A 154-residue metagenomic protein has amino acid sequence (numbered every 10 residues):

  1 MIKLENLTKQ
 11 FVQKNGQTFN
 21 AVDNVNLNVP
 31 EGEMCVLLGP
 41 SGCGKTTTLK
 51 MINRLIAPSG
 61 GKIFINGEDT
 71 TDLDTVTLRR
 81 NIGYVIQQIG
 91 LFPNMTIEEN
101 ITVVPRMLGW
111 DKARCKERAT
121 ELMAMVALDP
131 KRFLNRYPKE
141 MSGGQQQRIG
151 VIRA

Functional and structural regions predicted by a protein language model:
L38-P40: The feature captures the beta-strand-to-loop junction immediately N-terminal to the Walker
N53: Helix-to-loop junction immediately C-terminal to a conserved catalytic motif
K62-F64, E68: ATP-binding/catalytic-site motifs of ATP-hydrolyzing domains
D69-G83, M107, K112-A113: ABC ATPase NBD coupling module
E98-R106, K116, T120: Short helical segment in ABC ATPase nucleotide-binding domains corresponding to the A-loop/adjacent helical element
R136-M141, Q145: Conserved ABC ATPase signature
V151: Hydrophobic anchor residue at the start of the ABC signature
